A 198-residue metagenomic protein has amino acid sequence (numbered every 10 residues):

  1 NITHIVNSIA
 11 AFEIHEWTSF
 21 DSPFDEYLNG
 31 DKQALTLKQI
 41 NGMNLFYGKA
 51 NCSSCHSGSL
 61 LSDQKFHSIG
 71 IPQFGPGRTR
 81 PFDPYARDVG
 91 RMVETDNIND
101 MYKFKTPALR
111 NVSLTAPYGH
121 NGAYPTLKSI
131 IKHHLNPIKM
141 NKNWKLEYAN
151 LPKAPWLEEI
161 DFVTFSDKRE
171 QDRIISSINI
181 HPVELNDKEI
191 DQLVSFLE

Functional and structural regions predicted by a protein language model:
N1-E198: Periplasmic c-type cytochrome electron-transfer domains
